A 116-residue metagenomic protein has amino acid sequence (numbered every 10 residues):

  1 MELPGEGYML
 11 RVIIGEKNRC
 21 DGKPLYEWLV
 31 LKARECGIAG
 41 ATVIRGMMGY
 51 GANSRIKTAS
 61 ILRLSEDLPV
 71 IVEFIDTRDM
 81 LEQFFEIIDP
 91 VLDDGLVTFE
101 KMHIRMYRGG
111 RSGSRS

Functional and structural regions predicted by a protein language model:
M1-S116: Positively charged, small/polar-rich N-terminal and surface patches that mediate targeting and assembly and bind
